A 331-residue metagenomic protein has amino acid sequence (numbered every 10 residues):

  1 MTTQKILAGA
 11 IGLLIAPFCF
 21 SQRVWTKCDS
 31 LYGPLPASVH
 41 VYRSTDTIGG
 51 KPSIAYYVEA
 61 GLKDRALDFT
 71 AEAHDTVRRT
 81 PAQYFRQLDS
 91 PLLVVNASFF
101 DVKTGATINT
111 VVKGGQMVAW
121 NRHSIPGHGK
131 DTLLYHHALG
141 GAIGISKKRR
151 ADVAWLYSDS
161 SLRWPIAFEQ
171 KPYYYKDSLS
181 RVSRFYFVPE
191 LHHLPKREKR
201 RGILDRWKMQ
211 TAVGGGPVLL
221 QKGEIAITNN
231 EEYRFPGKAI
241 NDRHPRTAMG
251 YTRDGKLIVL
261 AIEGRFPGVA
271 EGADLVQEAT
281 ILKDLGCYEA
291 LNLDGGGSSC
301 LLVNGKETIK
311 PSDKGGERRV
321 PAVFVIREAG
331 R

Functional and structural regions predicted by a protein language model:
M1-V24: Bacterial Sec-dependent N-terminal signal peptides
Q22-R163: Zymogen propeptides
S53-Y57, G140, G214-G216, H244-A248 (+1 more regions): Short glycine-rich loop/turn motifs
L62-R65, F100, R150, S158 (+5 more regions): Short, glycine-/Ser/Thr-/acidic-enriched flexible segments
R78-P81, L162-F168, K238-A239, G268-A273: A short, polar/proline- and glycine-enriched secondary-structure boundary/capping micro-motif
L92-N96, G144, V153, P217-L219 (+4 more regions): Structural recognition of the beta-strand scaffold that forms the well-ordered cores of secreted hydrolase catalytic
T104-D131, N230-Y288, S298-R331: Conserved, well-ordered active-site substructure
G105-K238: Active-site-adjacent helix-turn-beta-strand microarchitecture at beta-sheet edges that either contains or buttresses
